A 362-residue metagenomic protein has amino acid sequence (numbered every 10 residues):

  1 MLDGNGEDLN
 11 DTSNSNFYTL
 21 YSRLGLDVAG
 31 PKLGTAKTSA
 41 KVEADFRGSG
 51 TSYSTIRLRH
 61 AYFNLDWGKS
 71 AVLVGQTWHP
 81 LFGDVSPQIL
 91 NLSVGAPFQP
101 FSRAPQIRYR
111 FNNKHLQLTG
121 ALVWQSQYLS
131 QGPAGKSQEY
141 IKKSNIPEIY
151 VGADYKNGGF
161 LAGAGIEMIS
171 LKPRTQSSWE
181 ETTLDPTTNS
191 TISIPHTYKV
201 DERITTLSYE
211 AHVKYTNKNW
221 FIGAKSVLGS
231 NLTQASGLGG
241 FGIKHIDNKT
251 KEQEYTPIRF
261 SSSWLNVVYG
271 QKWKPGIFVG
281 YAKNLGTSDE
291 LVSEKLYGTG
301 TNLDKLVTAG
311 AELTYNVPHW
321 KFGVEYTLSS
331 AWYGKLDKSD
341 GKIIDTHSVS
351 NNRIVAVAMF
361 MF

Functional and structural regions predicted by a protein language model:
M1-L129, K143-L161, V213-L228, L232: Outer membrane beta-barrel
D11-T19, Y53-T55, Q99-F101, K143-I146 (+6 more regions): Short sequence motifs at beta-strands and strand-loop junctions characteristic of Gram-negative outer-membrane
K32, G48-S52, P80-D84, S126-G132 (+6 more regions): Gram-negative outer-membrane beta-barrel proteins
K32-V42, E167-I169, R203-K218, A311 (+2 more regions): Transmembrane beta-barrel strand/turn architecture of Gram-negative outer membrane proteins
G159-L303, V307: Detector for outer-membrane/organellar transmembrane beta-barrel domains, recognizing the amphipathic beta-strand
G276-F278, E312-T314, H319-T327: Conserved active-site loop/cleft motifs that coordinate metal ions or position small ligands
V317, S348-F362: Outer-membrane beta-barrel "beta-signal"
D337-D345: Low-complexity, intrinsically disordered Gly/Pro/Thr-rich segments
